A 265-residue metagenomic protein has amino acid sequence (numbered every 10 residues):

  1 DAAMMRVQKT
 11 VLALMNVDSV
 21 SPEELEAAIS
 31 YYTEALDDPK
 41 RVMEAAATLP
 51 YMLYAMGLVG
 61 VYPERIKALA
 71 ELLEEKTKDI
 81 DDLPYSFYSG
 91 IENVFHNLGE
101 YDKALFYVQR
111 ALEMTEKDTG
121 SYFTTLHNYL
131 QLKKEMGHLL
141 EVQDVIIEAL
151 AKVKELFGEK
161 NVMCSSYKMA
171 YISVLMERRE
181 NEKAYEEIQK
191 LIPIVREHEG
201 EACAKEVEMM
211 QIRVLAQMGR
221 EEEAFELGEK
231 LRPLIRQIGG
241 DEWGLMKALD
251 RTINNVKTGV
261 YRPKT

Functional and structural regions predicted by a protein language model:
D1, A35-K40, K76-I80, E116-G120 (+3 more regions): Short coil/turn linkers that connect adjacent helices within long alpha-helical scaffolds, especially alpha-solenoid
M4-R6, E44-A47, S86, T124 (+4 more regions): Residue register of alpha-helical TPR repeats
Q8-L12, Y51, G90, N128 (+4 more regions): "A position-specific structural signal for the A-helix of alpha-solenoid helical repeats
L14, L53-M56, F95, K133 (+3 more regions): Residue at a conserved register position within TPR or TPR-like alpha-solenoid repeats
V20-E23, G57-V61, G99, G137 (+2 more regions): Residue-level detector of the short coil/turn that links helix A to helix B within each tetratricopeptide repeat
A28, R65-I66, A104, V142 (+2 more regions): Single-residue signature of alpha-solenoid repeat helices
I29-D37, A70-K76, Q109-M114, I147-E155 (+2 more regions): Amphipathic alpha-helical segments of tetratricopeptide repeats
G240-T265: Terminal, low-structured helical/coil segments at or just beyond the last alpha-helical repeat
